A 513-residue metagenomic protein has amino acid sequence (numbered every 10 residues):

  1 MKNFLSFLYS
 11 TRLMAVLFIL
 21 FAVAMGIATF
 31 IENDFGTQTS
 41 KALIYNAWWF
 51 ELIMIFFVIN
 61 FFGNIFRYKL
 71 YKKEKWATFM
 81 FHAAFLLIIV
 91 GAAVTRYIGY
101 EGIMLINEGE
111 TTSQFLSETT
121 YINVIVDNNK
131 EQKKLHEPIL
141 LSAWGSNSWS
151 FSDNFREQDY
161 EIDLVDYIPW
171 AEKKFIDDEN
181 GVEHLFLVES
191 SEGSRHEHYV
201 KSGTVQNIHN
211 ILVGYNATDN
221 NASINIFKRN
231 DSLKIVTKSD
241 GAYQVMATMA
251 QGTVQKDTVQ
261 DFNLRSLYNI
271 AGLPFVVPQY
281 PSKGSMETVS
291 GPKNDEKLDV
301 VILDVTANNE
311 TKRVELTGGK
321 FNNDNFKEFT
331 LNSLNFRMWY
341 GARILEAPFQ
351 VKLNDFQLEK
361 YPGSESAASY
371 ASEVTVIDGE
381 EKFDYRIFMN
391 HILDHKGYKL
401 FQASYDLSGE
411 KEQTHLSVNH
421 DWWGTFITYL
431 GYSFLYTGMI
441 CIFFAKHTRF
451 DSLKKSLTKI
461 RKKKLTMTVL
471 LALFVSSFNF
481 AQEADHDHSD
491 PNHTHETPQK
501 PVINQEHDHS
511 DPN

Functional and structural regions predicted by a protein language model:
M1-F18, A77-F85: Alpha-helical transmembrane segments and their helix-start/interface "positive-inside/aromatic belt" motifs in integral
M1-Y9, L453, L457-K463, Q482: Short, Lys/Arg-enriched, disordered terminal segments
L20-D34: Alpha-helical transmembrane segments of multi-pass membrane proteins
F35-Y45: Perimembrane loop-to-helix junctions flanking transmembrane segments
N46-Y121, S417-T466: Internal alpha-helical transmembrane segments
L105-N419: Soluble non-transmembrane domains of integral membrane proteins
T468-S477: Bacterial N-terminal signal peptides
S476-N513: Intrinsically disordered, low-complexity terminal tails/loops enriched in metal-binding residues
